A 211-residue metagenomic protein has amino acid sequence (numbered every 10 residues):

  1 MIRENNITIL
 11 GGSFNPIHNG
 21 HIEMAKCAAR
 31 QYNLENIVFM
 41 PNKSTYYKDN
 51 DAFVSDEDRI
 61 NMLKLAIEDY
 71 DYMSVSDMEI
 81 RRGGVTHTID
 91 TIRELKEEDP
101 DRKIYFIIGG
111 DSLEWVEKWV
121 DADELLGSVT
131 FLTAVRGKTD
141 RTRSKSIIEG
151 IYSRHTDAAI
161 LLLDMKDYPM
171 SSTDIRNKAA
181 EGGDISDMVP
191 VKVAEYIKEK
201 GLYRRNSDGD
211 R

Functional and structural regions predicted by a protein language model:
M1-R211: Nucleotidyltransferase catalytic core that binds NTPs
